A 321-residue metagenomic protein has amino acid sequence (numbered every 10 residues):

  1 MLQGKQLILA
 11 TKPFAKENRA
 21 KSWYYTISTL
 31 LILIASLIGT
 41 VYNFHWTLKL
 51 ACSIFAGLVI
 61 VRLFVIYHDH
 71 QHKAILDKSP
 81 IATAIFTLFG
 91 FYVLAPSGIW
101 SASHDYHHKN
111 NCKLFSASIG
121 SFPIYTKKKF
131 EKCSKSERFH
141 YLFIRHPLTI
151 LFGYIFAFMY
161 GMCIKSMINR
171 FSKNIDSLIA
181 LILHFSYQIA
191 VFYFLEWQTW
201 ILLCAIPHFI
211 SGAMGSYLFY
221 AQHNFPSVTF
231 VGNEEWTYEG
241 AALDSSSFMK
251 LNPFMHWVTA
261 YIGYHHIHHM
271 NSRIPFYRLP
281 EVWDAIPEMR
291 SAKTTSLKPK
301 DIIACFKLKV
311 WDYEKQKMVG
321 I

Functional and structural regions predicted by a protein language model:
M1-V59, I66, T83, G90-A205 (+1 more regions): Non-catalytic, topology-defining segments of multipass membrane proteins
L50, E196-I206, I210-Q222, P226-F230: Juxtamembrane/interface helices at transmembrane-helix boundaries
F55-L63, F209-S216: Alpha-helical transmembrane segments and their membrane-interface exit regions
L63-H72, W100-C112, L218-S227, V258-I274: Histidine-centered catalytic micro-motifs
H70-P80: Helix-loop junctions on the outward
L88-F89, V258: Short alpha-helical scaffolding segments that buttress acidic/His motifs in well-ordered protein cores
L181, P253-A260: A glycine-rich, aromatic-flanked flexible loop/lid motif
S216-F254, L297: Membrane-interfacial segments at transmembrane helix termini in multi-pass membrane proteins
